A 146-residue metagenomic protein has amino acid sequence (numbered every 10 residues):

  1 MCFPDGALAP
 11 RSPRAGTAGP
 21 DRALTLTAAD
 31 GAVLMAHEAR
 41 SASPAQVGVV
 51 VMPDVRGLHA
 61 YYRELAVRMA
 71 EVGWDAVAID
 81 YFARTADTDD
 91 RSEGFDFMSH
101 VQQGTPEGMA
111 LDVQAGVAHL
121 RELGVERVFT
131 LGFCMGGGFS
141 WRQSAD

Functional and structural regions predicted by a protein language model:
M1-D146: N-terminal cap/leader regions of alpha/beta-hydrolase-fold enzymes, predominantly small-molecule hydrolases
